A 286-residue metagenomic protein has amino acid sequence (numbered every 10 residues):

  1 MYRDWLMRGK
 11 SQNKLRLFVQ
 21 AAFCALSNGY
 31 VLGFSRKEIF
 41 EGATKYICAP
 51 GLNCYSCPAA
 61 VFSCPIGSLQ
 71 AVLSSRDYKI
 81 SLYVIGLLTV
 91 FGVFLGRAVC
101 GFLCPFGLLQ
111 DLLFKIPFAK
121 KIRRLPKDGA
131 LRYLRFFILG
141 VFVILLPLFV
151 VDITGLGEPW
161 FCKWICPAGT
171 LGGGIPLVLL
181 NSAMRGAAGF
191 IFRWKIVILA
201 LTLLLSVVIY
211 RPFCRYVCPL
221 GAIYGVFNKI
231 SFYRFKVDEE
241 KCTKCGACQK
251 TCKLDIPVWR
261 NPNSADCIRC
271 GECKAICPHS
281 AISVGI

Functional and structural regions predicted by a protein language model:
M1-D255, A265-I286: Non-ligating segments of multi-cofactor redox enzymes
R260: Donor-sugar nucleotide-binding helix/loop cap in glycosyltransferases
